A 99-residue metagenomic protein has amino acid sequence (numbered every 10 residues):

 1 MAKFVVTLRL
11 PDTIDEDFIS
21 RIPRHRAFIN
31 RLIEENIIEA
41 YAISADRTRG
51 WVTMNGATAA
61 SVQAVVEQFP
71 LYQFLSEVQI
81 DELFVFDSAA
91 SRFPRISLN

Functional and structural regions predicted by a protein language model:
M1-N99: Conserved, structured core segments of small domains
